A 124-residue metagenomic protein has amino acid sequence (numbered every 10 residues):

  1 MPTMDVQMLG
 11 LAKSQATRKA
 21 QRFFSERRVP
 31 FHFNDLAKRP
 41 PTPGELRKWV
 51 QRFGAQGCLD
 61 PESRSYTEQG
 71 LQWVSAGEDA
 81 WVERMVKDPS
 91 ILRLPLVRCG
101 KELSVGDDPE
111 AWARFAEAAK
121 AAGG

Functional and structural regions predicted by a protein language model:
P2-R39: Local sequence-structure signature of Cys/Sec-based thiol-disulfide redox active-site neighborhoods
L36-G124: Thiol/selenol-based redox catalytic cores and closely related redox-interacting motifs
